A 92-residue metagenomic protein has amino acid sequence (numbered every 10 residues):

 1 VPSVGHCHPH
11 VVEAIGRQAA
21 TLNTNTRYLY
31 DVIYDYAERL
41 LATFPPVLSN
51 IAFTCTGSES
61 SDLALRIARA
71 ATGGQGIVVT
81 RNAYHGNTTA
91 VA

Functional and structural regions predicted by a protein language model:
V1-P2, H8, S60, T89: Short, flexible micro-motifs
P2-R27, A37-F53: Glycine-rich phosphate-binding segment of PLP-dependent enzymes
Y34: Thiamine diphosphate
E38-A92: PLP-dependent aspartate aminotransferase-fold enzymes
